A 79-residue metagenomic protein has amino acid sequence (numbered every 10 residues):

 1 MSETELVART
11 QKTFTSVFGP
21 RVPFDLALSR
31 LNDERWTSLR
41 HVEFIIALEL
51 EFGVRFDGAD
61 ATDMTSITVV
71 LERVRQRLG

Functional and structural regions predicted by a protein language model:
M1-P23, R75-G79: Thiotemplate assembly-line natural product biosynthesis machinery
T15-R35, E51-T65: Phosphopantetheine carrier-protein modules
T37-I45, I67: Amphipathic alpha-helical interaction surfaces in cytosolic regulatory modules
S66-R75: Short, cationic-aromatic polyanion-contact patches
